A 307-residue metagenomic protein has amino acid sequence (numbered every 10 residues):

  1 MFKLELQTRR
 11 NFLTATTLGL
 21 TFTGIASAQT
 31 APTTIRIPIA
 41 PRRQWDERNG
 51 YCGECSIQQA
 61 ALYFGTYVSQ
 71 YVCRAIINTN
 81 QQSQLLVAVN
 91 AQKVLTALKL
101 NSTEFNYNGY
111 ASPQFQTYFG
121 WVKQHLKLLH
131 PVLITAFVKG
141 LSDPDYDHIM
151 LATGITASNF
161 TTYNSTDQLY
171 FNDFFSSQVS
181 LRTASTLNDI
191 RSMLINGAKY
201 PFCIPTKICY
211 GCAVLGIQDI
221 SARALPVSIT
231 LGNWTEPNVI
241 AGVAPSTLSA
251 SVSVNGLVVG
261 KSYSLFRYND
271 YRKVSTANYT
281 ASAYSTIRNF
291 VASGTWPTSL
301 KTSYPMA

Functional and structural regions predicted by a protein language model:
M1-Q7, N11, A15-F22, A26: N-terminal secretory signal peptides
T30-I39, Y71-S221: Conserved active-site-adjacent core of cysteine acyl-enzyme catalytic domains
I35-N80: Active-site nucleophile-adjacent alpha helix/oxyanion-hole segment immediately C-terminal to the catalytic cysteine
V214-V243: Short, compositionally biased P/S/T/A/G/V-rich stretches that sit at domain boundaries
S246-V252: Structural beta-strand segments of beta-rich domains
L257-K261: Short proline/glycine-enriched turn/loop motifs at strand-loop junctions of beta-rich domains
S264-F266: Beta-strand signatures of extracellular beta-sandwich domains
T286-A307: C-terminal beta-strand-rich structural cap/linker in extracellular carbohydrate-active enzymes
